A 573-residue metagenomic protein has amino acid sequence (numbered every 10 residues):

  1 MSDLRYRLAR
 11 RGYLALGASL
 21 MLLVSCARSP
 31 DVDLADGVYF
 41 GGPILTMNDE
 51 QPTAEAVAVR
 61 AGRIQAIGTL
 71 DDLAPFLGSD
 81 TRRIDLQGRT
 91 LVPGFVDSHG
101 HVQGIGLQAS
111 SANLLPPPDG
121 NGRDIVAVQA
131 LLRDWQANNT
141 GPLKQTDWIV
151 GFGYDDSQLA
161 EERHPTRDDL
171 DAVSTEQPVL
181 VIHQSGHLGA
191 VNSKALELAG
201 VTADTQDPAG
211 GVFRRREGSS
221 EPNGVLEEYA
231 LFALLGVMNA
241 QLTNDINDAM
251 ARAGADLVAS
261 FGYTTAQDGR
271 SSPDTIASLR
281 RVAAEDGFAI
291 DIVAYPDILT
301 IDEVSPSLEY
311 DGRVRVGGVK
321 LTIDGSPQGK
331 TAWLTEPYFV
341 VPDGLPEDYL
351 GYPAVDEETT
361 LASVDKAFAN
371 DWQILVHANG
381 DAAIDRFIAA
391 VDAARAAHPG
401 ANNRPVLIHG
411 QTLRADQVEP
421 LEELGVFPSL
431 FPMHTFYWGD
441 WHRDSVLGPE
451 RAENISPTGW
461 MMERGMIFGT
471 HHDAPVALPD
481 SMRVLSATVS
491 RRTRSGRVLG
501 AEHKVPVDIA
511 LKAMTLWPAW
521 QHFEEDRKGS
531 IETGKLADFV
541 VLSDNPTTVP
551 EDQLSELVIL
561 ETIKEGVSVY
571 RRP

Functional and structural regions predicted by a protein language model:
S2-A15: Bacterial N-terminal signal peptides that target proteins for export
A15-V24: Bacterial N-terminal signal peptides
C26-G41, L45, D49-E303, L308 (+7 more regions): Divalent metal-binding segments
W135, L257, W520-Q521, V569: Short alpha-helical functional segments enriched in proximate histidine and acidic residues
E309, E422-G425: Structural alpha-helical segments in enzyme catalytic/regulatory domains
R313-T331, V426-F436: Non-cysteine beta-strand/loop elements that form the S-adenosyl-L-methionine
D365-L375, A382-P405, H409-G410, A415-E419 (+2 more regions): His/Asp/Glu-enriched, well-ordered alpha-helical/loop segment that forms or immediately abuts the divalent-metal
D552-P573: P-loop/Walker A phosphate-binding loop and immediately adjacent motor/lid segment at beta-alpha junctions
